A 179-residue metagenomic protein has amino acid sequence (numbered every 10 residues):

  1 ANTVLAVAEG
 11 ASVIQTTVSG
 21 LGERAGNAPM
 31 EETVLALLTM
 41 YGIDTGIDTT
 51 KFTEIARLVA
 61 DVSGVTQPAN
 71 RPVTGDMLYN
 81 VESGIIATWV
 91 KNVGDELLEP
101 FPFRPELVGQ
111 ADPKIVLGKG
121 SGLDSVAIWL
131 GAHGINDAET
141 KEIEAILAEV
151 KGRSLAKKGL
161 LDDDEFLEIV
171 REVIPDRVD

Functional and structural regions predicted by a protein language model:
A1-A11: Catalytic cores of alpha/beta
N2, G26-E32, G122, V126: Catalytic-loop motifs flanking and including active-site residues across diverse enzymes
L5-A6, M30, L97-F101: Short hydrophobic/aromatic-rich motifs at helix boundaries and adjacent loops
E9-G26: Glycine-rich phosphate-binding active-site loops on the catalytic face of alpha/beta enzymes
G10, T33, L130: Conserved, mostly hydrophobic/aromatic
S12, L38, V108-G109: Generic signal for short, ordered secondary-structure residues within or immediately flanking folded domains
G22-D48, F52: C-terminal helical cap(s) of enzyme catalytic domains, especially alpha/beta-barrels
G42-D179: A mid-to-C-terminal "edge-of-domain" accessory segment
